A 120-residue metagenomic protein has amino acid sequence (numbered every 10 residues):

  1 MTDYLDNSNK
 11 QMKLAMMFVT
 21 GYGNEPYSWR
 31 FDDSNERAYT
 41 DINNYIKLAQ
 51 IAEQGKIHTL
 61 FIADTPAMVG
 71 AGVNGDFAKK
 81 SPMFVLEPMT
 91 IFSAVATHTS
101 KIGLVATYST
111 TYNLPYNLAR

Functional and structural regions predicted by a protein language model:
T2-K101: N-terminal beta1-alpha1-beta2 module of alpha/beta enzyme domains
E36-N44, T110-R120: Glycine-rich anion/phosphate-binding loops
I102-T110: A short, small-residue-rich loop immediately preceding and capping a beta-strand
